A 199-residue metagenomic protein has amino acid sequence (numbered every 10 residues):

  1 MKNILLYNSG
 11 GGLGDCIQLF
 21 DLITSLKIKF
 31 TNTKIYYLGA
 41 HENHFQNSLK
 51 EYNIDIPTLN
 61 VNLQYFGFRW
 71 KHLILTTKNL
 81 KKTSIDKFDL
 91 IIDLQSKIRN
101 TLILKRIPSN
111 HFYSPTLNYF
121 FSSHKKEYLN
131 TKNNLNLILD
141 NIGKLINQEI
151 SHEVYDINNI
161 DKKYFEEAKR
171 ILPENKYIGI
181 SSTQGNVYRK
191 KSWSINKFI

Functional and structural regions predicted by a protein language model:
M1-I199: Catalytic machinery of carbohydrate-active enzymes, primarily nucleotide-sugar-dependent glycosyltransferases
